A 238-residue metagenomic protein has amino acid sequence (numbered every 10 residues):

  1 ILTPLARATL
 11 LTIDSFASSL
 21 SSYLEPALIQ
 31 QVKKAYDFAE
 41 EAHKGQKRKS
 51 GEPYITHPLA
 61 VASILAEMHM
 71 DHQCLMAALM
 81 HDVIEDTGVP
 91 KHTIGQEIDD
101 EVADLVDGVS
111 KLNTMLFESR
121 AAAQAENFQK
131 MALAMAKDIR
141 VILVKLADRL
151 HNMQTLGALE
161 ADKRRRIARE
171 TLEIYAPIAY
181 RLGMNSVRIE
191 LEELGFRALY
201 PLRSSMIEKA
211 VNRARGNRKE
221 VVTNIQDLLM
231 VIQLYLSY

Functional and structural regions predicted by a protein language model:
I1-Y238: Active-site helical microenvironments for divalent-metal-assisted chemistry
